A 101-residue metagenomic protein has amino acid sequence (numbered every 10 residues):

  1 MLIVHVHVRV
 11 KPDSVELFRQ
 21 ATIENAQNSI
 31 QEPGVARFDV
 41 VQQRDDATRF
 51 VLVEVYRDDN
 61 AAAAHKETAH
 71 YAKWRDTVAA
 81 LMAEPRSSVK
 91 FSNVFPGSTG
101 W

Functional and structural regions predicted by a protein language model:
M1-L2, E16-L17, P33-V35: Short, flexible segments with low predicted structural confidence
L2, V40-T48, D76-W101: Glycine-rich beta-strand-turn "strand-cap" elements at beta-sheet edges
L2-R9, D39-K66: Short, well-ordered beta-strand segments in beta-rich or mixed alpha/beta enzyme and ligand-binding folds
V10-V15: Short, surface-exposed ligand-recognition loops at beta-strand->loop->(often short) alpha-helix junctions that present
Q20-A36, V55-V89: An amphipathic, aromatic/His-enriched active-site/gating alpha helix that lines ligand/cofactor pockets
